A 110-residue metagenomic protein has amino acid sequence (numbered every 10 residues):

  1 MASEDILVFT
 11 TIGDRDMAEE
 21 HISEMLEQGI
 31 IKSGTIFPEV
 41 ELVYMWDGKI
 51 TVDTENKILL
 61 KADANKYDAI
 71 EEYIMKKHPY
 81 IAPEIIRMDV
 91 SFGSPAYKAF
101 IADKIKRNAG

Functional and structural regions predicted by a protein language model:
M1-G110: Positively charged, small/polar-rich N-terminal and surface patches that mediate targeting and assembly and bind
